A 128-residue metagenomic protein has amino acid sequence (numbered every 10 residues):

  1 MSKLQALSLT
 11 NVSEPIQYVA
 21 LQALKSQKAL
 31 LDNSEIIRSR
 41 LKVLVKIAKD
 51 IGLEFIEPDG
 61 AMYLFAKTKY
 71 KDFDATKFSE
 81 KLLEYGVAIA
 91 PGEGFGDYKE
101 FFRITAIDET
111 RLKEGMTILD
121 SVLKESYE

Functional and structural regions predicted by a protein language model:
M1-E128: PLP-dependent class I/II
